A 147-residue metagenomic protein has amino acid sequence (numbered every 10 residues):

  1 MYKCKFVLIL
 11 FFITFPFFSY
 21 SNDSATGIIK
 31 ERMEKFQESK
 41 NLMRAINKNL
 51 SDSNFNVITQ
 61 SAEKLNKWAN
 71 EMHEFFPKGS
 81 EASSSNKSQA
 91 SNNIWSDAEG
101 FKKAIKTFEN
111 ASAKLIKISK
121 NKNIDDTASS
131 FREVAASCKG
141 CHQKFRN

Functional and structural regions predicted by a protein language model:
M1-V7: Bacterial N-terminal signal peptides that target proteins for export
T14-S21: N-terminal signal peptide c-region/cleavage motif recognized by signal peptidases
T26-V57, E63-N147: Sequence context surrounding c-type heme c attachment/ligation sites in exported
